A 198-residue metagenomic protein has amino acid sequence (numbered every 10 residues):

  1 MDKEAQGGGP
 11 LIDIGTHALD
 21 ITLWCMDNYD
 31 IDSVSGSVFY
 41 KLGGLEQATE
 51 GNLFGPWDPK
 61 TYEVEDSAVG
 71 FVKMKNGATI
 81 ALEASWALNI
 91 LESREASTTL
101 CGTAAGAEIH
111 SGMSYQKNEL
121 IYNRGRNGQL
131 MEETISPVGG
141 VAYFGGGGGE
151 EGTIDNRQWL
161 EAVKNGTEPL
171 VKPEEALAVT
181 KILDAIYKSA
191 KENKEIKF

Functional and structural regions predicted by a protein language model:
M1-T61, N193: Predominantly a Rossmann-like dinucleotide-binding segment in NAD(P)-dependent oxidoreductases
L11-G15, L170-A176: Conserved loop-to-helix N-cap of the C-terminal "lid" that shapes the substrate pocket in Rossmann-like
A18-L19, N156-R157, L183-D184: A general structural signal for well-ordered alpha-helical segments in protein cores
S35-E63, V69-N76, L88, E95-E174 (+1 more regions): C-terminal glycine/acidic-rich active-site capping loop/insertion
L82-E83: Conserved metal-binding segment of the jelly-roll/cupin
A176-K188: C-terminal hydrophobic helical "lid"/dimerization subdomain of Rossmann-like NAD(P)H-dependent oxidoreductases
K188-F198: C-terminal capping/lid region of NAD(P)-dependent oxidoreductase domains
